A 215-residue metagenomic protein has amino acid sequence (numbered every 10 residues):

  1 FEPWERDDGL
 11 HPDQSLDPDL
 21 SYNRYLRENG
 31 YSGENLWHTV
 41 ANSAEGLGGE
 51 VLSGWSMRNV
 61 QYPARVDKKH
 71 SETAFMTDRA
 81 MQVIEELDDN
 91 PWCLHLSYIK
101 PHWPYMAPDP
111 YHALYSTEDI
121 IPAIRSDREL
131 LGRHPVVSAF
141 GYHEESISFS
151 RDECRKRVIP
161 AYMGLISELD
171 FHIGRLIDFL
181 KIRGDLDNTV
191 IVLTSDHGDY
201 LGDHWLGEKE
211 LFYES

Functional and structural regions predicted by a protein language model:
F1-V66: Catalytic-site neighborhoods of secreted/periplasmic enzymes that process anionic sulfate/phosphate groups
E45, G49-V60, V66-N90, H102: Active-site-proximal alpha/beta segments of enzymes that process anionic O-linked groups
G54-D67, A139-P160: Short glycine/proline-rich turn/loop motifs
S71-L87, I147-T189: A long, amphipathic alpha-helix that forms part of the scaffold/cap immediately adjacent to metal-dependent active
M81-E129, Y142-R157, Y200: Active-site His/acidic residue clusters
W92-Y98, Y162, I166-L169, I173 (+2 more regions): Beta-strand elements within well-structured catalytic alpha/beta cores of enzymes that handle phosphate/sulfate esters
P104-D109, F179-S215: Histidine-centered active-site microenvironments of extracellular/periplasmic hydrolases and transferases
L131-G132, R157-S167, G207-S215: A short beta-strand-to-alpha-helix junction
